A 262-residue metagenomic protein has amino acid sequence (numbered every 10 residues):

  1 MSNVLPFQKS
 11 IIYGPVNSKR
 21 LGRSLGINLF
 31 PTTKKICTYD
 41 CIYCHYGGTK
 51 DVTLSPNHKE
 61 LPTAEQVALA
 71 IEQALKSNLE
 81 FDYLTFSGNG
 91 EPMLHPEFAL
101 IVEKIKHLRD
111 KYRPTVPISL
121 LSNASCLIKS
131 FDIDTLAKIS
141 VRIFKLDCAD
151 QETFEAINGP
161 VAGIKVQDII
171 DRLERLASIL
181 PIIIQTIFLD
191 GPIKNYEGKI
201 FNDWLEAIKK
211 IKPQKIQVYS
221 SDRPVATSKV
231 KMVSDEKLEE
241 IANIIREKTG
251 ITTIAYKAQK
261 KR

Functional and structural regions predicted by a protein language model:
S2-G22, P31, L69, K76 (+1 more regions): Auxiliary Fe-S-binding modules of radical SAM enzymes
Y13, N28, Q185: Residues in well-ordered beta-strands of folded domains
R20, L79-E80, P114-T115: Short loop/turn elements that form and flank the Walker-type P-loop nucleotide-binding site in RecA-like NTPase cores
R20-A64: Canonical Radical SAM [4Fe-4S] cluster-binding loop centered on the CxxxCxxC motif and its immediate flanking residues
G47-T85, E97-L100: Conserved alpha-helical substructure of the radical SAM core
S87-G90: Short, charge-patterned binding micro-sites
M93-K231: Conserved AdoMet/S-adenosylmethionine-binding subsite of the radical SAM
